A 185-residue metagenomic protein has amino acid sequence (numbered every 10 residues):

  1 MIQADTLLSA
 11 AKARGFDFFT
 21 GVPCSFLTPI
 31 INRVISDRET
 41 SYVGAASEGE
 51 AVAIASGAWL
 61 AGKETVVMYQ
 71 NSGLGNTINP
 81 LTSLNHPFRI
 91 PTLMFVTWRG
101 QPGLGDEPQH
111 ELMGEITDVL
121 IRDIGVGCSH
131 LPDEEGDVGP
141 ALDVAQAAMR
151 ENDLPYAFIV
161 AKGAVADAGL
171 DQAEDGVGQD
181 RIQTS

Functional and structural regions predicted by a protein language model:
M1-S185: Thiamine diphosphate
